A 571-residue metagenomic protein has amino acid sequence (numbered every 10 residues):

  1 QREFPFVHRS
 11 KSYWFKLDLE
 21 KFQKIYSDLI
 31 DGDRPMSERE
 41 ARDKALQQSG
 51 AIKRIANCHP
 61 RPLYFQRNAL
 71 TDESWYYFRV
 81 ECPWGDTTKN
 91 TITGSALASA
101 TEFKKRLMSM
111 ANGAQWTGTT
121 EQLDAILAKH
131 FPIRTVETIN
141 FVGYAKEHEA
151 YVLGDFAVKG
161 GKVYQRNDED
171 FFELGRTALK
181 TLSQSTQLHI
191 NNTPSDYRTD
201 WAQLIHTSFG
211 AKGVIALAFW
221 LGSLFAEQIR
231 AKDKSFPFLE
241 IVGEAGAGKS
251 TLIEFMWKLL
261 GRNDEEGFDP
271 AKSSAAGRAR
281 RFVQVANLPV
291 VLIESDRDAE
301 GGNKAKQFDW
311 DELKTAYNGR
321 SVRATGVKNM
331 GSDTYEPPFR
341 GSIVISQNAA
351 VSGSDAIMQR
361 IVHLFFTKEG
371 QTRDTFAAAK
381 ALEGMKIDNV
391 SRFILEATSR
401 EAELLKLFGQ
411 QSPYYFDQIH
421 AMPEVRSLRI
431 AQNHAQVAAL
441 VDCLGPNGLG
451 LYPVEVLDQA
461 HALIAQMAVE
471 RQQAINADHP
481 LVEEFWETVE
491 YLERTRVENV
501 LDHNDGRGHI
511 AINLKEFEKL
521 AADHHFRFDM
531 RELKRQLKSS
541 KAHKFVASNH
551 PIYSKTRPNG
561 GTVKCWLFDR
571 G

Functional and structural regions predicted by a protein language model:
Q1, D196-Y197, S273-A275, F308 (+2 more regions): Secondary-structure junction/capping motif
Q1-T181, A349, S399-K406, Q410-G571: N-terminal nucleic-acid engagement/recognition segments and initiation subdomains in replication, restriction
D170-E266, P270-K272, N433-H434, A438-V441 (+1 more regions): P-loop NTPase catalytic core of nucleic-acid-dependent motor ATPases
L182-Q187, Q203-S208, D269-R278, V327-G331 (+2 more regions): Active-site-adjacent structural elements in folded domains
S195-D200, D233-S235, N287-L292, F366-T375 (+4 more regions): Short acidic (Asp/Glu) and glycine-rich catalytic loops that position anionic groups and cofactors
S208, K212, F282, Y335 (+1 more regions): Short, solvent-exposed segments of well-ordered alpha helices
V214, S223-E401, A511, F517-D523: Conserved NTP-binding/hydrolysis core of motor NTPases
A218, G222, A226, K314 (+4 more regions): Amphipathic, well-packed alpha-helical segments that form the structural scaffold of globular domains
